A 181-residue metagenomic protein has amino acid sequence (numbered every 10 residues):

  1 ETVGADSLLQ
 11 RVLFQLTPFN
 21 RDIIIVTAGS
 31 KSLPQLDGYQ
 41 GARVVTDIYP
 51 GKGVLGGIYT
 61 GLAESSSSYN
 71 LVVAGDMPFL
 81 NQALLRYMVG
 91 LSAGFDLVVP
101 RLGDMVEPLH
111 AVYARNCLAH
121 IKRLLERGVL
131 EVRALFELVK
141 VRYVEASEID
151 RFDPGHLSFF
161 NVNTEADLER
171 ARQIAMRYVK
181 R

Functional and structural regions predicted by a protein language model:
E1-V129, E137-H156, E169, Q173-V179: Nucleotide and nucleotide-moiety/phosphate-recognizing core
F136, T164: A residue-level signal for conserved active-site and pocket-lining positions in enzyme catalytic cores
